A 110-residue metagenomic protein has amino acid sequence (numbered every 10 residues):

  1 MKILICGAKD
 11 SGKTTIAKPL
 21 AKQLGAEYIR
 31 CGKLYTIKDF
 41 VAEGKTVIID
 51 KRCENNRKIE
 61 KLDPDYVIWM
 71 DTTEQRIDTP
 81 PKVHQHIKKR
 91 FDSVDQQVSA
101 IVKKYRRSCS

Functional and structural regions predicted by a protein language model:
K2: Walker A (P-loop) ATP-phosphate-binding motif of ABC ATPase nucleotide-binding domains
I5: Hydrophobic anchor at the beta1->P-loop junction of P-loop NTPases
A8-T46: Conserved substrate/cofactor phosphate-moiety recognition/catalytic segment in nucleotide-dependent phosphotransferases
G12, R57, Q96: Residues that form or flank phosphate/diphosphate-binding pockets in enzymes that use nucleotide phosphates
Q23, K61-L62, S108: Alpha-helix C-cap/termination motif
Y28-R30, W69, K88-K89: Structural signal for conserved beta-strand scaffold positions within catalytic alpha/beta enzyme cores
A42, T46-V83: ATP-dependent NMP and nucleoside kinases share a basic, alpha-helical "lid"
E74-S110: Conserved GTP-binding G-domain of TRAFAC-class P-loop NTPases and closely related GTPase folds
